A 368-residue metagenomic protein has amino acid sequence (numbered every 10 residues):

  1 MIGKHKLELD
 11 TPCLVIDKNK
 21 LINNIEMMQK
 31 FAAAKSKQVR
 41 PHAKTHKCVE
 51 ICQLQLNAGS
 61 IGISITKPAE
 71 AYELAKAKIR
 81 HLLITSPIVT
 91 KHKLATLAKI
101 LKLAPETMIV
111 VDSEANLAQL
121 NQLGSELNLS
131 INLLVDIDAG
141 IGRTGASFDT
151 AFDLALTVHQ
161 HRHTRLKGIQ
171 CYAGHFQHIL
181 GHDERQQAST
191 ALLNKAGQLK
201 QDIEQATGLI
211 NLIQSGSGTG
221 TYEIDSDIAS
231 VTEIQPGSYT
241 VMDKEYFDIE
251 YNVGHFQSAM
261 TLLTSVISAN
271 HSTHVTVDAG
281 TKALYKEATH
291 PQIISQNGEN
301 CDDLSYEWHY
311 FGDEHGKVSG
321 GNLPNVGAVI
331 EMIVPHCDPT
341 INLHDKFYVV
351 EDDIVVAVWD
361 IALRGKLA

Functional and structural regions predicted by a protein language model:
M1-I16: Generic N-terminal amphipathic, Lys/Arg-enriched alpha-helix
K20-I51, T66: N-terminal glycine-rich anion-binding loops that anchor highly charged ligand groups
L21, K44, L74, V135 (+5 more regions): Conserved, mostly hydrophobic/aromatic
K37-Q38, Q205-I213, V326, H344: Flexible, glycine/charged-enriched surface loops at secondary-structure junctions
H42-Q177: Active-site-proximal beta-alpha core segment in soluble small-molecule metabolic enzymes
D138-Y251: Active-site loop/helix belt of alpha/beta enzymes
Q187, Y222-E299: Active-site loop ensemble at the mouth of alpha/beta enzyme cores that anchors a bound cofactor
N270-A368: C-terminal accessory subdomain/extension
